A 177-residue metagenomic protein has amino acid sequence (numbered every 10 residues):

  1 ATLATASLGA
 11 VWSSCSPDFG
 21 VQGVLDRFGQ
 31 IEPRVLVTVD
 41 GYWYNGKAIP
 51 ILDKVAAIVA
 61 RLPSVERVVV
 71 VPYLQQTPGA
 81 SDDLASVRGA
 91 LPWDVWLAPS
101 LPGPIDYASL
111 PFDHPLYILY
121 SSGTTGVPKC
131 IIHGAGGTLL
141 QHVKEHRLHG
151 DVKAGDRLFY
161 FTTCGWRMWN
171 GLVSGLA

Functional and structural regions predicted by a protein language model:
T2, I131, G171-L172: Short glycine/serine-rich donor-binding loops of glycosyltransferases
T2-L8, L176-A177: Short hydrophobic alpha-helices that are characteristic scaffold elements of the AMP-binding
S7-V95: Structural core segment of the AMP-binding/adenylate-forming
G9, G123-T124: Conserved G/P- and acidic residue-centered "switch" motifs that form tight phosphate/ATP-binding loops in soluble
C15, V71, I118, I131-G134 (+1 more regions): Generic beta-strand/beta-sheet core signal
V39-G41, K129, F159: Short beta-alpha connecting loops at secondary-structure transitions that line or flank enzyme active sites
V69-V70, Q76, A85-Y120, V127 (+2 more regions): Conserved pre-ATP/AMP-binding loop-to-beta segment of ANL
G137-R157, C164-A177: Conserved AMP-binding/adenylation subdomain of ANL enzymes
